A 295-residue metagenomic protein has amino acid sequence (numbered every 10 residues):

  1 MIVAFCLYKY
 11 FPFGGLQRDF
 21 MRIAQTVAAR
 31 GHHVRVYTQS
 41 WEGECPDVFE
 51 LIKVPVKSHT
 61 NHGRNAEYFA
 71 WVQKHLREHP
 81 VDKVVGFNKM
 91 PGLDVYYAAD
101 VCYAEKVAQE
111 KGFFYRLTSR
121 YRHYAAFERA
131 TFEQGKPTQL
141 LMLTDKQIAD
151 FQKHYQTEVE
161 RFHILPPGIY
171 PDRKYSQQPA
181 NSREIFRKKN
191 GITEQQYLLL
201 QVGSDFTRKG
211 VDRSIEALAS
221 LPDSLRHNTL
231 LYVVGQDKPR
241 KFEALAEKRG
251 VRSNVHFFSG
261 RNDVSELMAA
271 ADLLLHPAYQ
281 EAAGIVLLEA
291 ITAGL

Functional and structural regions predicted by a protein language model:
R18-R22, Y197, Q201-S220, R240: A conserved mid-protein helix/loop that constitutes part of the nucleotide-sugar donor-binding site
W41, I169, V202-D205, T229-E243: Glycosyltransferase donor-sugar binding loop
R120-L141: Membrane-proximal helix-turn-helix segments that form the acceptor-binding/catalytic region of lipid-linked
K146, G168: Carbohydrate-associated surface elements
Q152, I169-K188: Acidic anion/phosphate-binding donor-loop and adjacent secondary structure in glycosyltransferase catalytic cores
E243-G260: Nucleotide-activated donor-binding/catalytic signature segment of Leloir-type glycosyltransferases, i.e., the conserved
G260-R261, E266-A271: Short alpha-helical donor nucleotide-sugar binding micro-motif in glycosyltransferases
Y279: Aromatic "clamp/platform" in nucleotide-sugar-dependent glycosyltransferases that forms part of the donor/acceptor
